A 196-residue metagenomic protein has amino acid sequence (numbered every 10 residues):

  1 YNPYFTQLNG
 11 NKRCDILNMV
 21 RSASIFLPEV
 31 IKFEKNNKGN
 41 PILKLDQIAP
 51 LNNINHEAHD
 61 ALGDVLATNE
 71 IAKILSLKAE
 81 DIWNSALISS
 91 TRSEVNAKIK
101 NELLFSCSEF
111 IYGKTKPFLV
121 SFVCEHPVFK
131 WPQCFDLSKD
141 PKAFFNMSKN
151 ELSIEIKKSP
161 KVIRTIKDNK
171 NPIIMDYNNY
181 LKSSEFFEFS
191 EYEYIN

Functional and structural regions predicted by a protein language model:
Y1-E80, S89: Metal-dependent phosphoesterase core characteristic of DEDDh/y 3'-5' exonuclease domains
E29-Q47, S106-W131, N179-I195: A broadly tuned preference for mixed-charge, low-complexity surface segments
K78-A79, I88, E191, N196: Polar helix-capping/helix-linker motif
S89-K167: Acidic catalytic cores of enzymes that act on phosphate-bearing nucleotides/polynucleotides
A143-F145, E151-N196: Non-catalytic terminal regions of proteins
